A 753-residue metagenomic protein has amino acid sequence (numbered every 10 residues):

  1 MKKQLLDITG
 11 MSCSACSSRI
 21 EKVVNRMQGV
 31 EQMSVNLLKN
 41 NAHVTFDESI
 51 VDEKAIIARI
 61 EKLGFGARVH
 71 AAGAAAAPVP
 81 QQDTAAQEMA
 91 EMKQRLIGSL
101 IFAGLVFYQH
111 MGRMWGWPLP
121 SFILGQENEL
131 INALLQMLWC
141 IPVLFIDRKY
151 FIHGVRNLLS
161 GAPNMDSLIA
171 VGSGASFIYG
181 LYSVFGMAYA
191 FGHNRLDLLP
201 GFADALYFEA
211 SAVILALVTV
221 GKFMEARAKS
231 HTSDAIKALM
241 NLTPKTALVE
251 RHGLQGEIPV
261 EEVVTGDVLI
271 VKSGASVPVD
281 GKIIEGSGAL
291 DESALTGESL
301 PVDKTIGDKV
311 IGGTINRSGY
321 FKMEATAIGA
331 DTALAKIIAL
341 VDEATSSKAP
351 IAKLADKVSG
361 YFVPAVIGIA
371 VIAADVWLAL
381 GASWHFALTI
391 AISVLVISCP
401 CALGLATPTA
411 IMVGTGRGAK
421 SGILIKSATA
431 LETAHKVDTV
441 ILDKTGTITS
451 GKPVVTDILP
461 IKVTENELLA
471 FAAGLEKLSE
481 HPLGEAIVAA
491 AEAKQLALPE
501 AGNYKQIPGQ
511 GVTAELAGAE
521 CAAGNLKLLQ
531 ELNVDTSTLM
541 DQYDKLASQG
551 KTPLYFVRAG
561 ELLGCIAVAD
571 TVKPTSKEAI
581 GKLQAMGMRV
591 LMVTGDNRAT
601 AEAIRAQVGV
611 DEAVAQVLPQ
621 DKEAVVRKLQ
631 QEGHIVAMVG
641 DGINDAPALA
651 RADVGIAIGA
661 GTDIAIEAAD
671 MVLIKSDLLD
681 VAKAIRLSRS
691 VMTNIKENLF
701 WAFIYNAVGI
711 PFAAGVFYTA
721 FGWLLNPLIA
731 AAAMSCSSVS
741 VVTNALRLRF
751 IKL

Functional and structural regions predicted by a protein language model:
M1, N36-L38, V302-K309, I315 (+7 more regions): Conserved cytosolic catalytic headpiece of P-type ATPases
M1-A133, R156, K229, L254-Q255 (+3 more regions): Flexible metal-binding regulatory segments at protein termini and peripheral loops
M1-K2, S18, L516-G518, T552 (+1 more regions): Conserved ATP-binding TGD loop and adjacent catalytic N/P-domain core of P-type ATPases
Q28-I50, A205-F208, K237-D331, T429-A472 (+2 more regions): Conserved cytosolic catalytic loops of P-type ATPases
A55, E61-H70, A75-P80, L134 (+7 more regions): Actuator/coupling domain of P-type ATPases
A103, P200, L483, E492-A603 (+1 more regions): Signature of the cytosolic headpiece of P-type E1-E2 ATPases
W115-I131, L159, I178, R417 (+8 more regions): Membrane-embedded alpha-helical bundles of multi-pass transporters
L138-Y150, S160, G174, A210-L239 (+7 more regions): Hydrophobic alpha-helical transmembrane segments
